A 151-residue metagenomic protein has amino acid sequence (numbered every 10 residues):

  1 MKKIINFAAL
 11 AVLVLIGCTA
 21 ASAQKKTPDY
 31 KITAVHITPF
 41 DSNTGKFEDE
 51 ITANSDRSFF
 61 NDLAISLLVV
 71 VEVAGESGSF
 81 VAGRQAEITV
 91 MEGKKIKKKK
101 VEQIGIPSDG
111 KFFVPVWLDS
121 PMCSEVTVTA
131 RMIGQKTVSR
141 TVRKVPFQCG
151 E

Functional and structural regions predicted by a protein language model:
M1-A9: Bacterial N-terminal signal peptides that target proteins for export
A8-G17: Bacterial N-terminal signal peptides
A23-A64, E151: Short, compositionally biased P/S/T/A/G/V-rich stretches that sit at domain boundaries
I32-I37, V69-V71, A86-V90, V126-R131 (+1 more regions): Hydrophobic beta-strand residues in large extracellular and virion-surface proteins
S58-K100: Mature extracytoplasmic domains of secretory-pathway proteins
K94-K136: Short, solvent-exposed, Trp/other aromatic-anchored flexible loops in extracytoplasmic proteins
K136-E151: Edge beta-strands of extracellular beta-sandwich domains
